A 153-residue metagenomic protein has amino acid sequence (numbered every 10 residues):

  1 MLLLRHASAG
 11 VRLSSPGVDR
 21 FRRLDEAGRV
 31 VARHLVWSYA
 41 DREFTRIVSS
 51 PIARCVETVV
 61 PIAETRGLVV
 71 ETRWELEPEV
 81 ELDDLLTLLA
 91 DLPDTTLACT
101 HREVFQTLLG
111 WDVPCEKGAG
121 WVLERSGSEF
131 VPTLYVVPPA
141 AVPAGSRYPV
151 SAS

Functional and structural regions predicted by a protein language model:
M1, D94-C99, G120-V122: Residue-level preference for the first positions of well-ordered beta-strands
M1-V80, D112-A119, Y148-S153: Active-site-proximal alpha-helix that buttresses catalytic centers in soluble enzyme cores
A7-S8, L76, R102-V104, G127: Short, flexible active-site-adjacent loop segments at beta-strand->alpha-helix junctions, enriched in small/polar
T65-G67, P93, G127: Short, well-ordered coil/turn elements that cap or connect secondary structure elements
E75-D94, A98: Mid-chain, well-packed structural core segment of small domains
D94-G110: A glycine-rich beta-strand to alpha-helix segment that forms a phosphate/ribose-binding loop at ligand/cofactor sites
W111-A141: Domain-level recognition of soluble alpha/beta enzyme cores, biased toward histidine phosphatases/phosphomutases
V136-S153: A short, highly charged, low-complexity intrinsically disordered segment
